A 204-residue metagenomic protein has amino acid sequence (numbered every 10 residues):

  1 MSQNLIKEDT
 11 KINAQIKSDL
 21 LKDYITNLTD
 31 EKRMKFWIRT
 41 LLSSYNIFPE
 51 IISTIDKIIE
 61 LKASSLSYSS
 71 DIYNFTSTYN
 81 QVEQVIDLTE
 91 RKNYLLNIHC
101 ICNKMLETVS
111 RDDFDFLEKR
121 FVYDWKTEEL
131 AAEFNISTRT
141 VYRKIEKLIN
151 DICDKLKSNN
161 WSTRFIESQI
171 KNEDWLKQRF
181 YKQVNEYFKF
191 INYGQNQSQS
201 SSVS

Functional and structural regions predicted by a protein language model:
M1-M105, D154-S204: N-terminal interaction/assembly modules
E90, V109, I136-T140: Conserved aromatic-histidine-acidic binding/catalytic patches
T108-W125: Short amphipathic alpha helix immediately N-terminal
F114-D115, R139, R143: Short, solvent-exposed positions on alpha-helices
Y123-T140: Helix-turn-helix DNA-binding module
V141-N159: DNA major-groove recognition helices of helix-turn-helix
